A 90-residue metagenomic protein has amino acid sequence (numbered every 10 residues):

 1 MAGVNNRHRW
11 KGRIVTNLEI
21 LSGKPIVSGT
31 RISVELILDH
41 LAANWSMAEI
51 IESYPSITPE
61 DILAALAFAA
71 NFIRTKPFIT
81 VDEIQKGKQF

Functional and structural regions predicted by a protein language model:
M1-R31: N-terminal first-folded block
V27-F68: Amphipathic, hydrophobic secondary-structure cores in small proteins
L63-E83: C-terminal structural segments of small proteins and small subunits
F78, G87-F90: Long, intrinsically disordered, low-complexity Ser/Thr/Pro-rich regulatory/activation regions of nuclear proteins
